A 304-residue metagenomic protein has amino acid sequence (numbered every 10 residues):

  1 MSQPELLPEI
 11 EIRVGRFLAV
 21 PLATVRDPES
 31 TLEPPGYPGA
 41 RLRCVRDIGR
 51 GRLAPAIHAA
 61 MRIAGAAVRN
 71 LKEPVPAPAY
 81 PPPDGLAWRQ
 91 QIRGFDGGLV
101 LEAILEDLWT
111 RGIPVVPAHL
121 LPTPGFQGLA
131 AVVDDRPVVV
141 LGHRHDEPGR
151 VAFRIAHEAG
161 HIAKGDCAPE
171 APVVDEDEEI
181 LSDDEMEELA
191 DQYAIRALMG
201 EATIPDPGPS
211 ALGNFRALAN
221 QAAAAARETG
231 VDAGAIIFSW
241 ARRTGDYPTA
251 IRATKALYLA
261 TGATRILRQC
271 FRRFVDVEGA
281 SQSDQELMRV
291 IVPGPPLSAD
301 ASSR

Functional and structural regions predicted by a protein language model:
M1-R304: Active-site hotspot residues in diverse enzymes, especially metal/ion-binding acidic/histidine motifs
